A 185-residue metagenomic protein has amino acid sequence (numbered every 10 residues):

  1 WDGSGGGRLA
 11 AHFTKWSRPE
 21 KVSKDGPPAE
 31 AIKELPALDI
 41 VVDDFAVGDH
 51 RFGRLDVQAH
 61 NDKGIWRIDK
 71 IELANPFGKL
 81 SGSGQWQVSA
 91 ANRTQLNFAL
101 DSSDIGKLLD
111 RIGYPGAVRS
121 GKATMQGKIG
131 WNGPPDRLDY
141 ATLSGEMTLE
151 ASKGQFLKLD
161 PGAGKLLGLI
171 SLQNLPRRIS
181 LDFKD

Functional and structural regions predicted by a protein language model:
G3-K21, I32-R51, D56-D185: Small-residue helix/turn framework positions
G26-P28: Non-catalytic propeptide/linker segments at domain boundaries
